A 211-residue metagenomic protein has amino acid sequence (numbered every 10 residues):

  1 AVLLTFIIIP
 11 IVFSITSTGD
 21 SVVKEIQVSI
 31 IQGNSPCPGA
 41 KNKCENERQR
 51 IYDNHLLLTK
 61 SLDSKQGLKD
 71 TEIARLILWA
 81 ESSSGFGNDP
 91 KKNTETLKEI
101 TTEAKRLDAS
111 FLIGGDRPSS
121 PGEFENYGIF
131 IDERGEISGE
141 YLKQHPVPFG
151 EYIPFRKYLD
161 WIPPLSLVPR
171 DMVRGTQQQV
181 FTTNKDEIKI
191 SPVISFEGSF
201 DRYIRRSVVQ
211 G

Functional and structural regions predicted by a protein language model:
A1-G211: Enzyme catalytic cores with a strong preference for nitrogen-chemistry domains
